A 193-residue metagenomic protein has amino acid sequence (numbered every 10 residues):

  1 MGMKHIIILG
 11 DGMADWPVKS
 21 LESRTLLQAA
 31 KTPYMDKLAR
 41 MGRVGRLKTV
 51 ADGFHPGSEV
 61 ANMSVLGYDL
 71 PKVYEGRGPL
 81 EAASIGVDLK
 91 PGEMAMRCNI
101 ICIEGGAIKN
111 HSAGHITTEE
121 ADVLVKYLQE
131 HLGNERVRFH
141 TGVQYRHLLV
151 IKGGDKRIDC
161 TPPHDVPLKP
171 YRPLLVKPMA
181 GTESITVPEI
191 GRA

Functional and structural regions predicted by a protein language model:
K4, A14-N134: Active-site nucleophile/metal-coordination loop of metallo-enzymes that catalyze phosphate/sulfate and related
I6-I8: Residue-level marker for buried hydrophobic side chains located in beta-strands that build the well-ordered beta-sheet
M94-H115, P163-P188: Residues forming anionic-ligand binding surfaces in small-molecule and nucleic-acid pockets of primarily soluble enzymes
E120, L124-L128, M179-E183, I190: Glycine-rich phosphate-binding loop plus the immediately following alpha-helix
K126-P173: Aromatic- and glycine-enriched pocket-lining scaffold segments that form the walls of small-molecule binding clefts
A193: Conserved small/polar residues in nucleotide/adenosyl-binding loops
